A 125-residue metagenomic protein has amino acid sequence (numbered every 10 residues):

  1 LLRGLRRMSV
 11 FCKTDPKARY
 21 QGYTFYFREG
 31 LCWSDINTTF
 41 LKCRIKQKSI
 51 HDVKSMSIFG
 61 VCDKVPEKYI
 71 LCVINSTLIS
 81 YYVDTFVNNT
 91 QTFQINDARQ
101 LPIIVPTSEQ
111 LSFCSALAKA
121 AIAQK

Functional and structural regions predicted by a protein language model:
L1-A116: Polybasic, glycine- and aromatic-enriched phosphate-binding surface used to engage nucleic acids
K119: Substrate/cofactor-recognition hotspot
A123: Short acidic/polar inter-strand loop motif in beta-rich domains
